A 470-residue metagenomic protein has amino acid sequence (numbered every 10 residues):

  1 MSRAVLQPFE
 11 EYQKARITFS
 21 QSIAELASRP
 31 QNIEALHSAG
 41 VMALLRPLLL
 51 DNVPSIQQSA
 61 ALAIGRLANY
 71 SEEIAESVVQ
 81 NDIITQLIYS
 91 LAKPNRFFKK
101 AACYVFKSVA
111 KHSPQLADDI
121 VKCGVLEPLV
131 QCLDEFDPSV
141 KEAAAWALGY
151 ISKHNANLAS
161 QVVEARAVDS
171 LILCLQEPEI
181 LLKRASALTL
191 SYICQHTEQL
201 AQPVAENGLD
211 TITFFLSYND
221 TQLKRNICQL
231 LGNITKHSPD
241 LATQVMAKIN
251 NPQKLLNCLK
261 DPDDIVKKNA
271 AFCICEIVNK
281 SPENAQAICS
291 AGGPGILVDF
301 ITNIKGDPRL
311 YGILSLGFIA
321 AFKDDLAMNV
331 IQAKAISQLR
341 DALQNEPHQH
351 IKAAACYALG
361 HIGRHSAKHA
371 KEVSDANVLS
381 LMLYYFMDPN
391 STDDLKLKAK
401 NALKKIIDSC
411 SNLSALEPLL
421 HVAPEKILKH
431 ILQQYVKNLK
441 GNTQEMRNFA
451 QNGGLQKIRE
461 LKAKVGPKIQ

Functional and structural regions predicted by a protein language model:
M1-A35, G40, P47: N-terminal "cap/leader" segments of large eukaryotic alpha-helical scaffolds
S2-V5, L44-R46, Q86-I88, P128-V130 (+8 more regions): Buried hydrophobic core positions in alpha-solenoid tandem helical repeats
Q7-E10, K14, N32-A39, I56 (+20 more regions): Short, hydrophobic/charged alpha-helical patches characteristic of ARM/HEAT alpha-solenoid repeats and analogous
P8-E11, L49-N52, L91-P94, L133-F136 (+9 more regions): Alpha-solenoid helical repeat architecture
I17-P30, L44-P47, Q58-S71, Y89-S90 (+16 more regions): Alpha-helical solenoid repeat architecture
A376-V378, Q434: Active/binding-pocket-proximal capping segment
V465-I469: Short, solvent-exposed secondary-structure boundary/capping segments
